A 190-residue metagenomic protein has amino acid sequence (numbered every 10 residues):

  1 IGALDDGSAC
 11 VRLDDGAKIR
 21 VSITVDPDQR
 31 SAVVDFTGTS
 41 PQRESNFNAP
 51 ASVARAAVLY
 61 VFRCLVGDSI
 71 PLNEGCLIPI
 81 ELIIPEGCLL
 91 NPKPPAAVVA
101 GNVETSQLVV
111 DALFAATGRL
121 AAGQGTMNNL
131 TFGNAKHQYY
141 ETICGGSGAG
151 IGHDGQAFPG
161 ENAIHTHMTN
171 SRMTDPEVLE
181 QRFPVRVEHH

Functional and structural regions predicted by a protein language model:
I1-H190: Glycine/proline-enriched, intrinsically flexible loops and inter-domain linkers
